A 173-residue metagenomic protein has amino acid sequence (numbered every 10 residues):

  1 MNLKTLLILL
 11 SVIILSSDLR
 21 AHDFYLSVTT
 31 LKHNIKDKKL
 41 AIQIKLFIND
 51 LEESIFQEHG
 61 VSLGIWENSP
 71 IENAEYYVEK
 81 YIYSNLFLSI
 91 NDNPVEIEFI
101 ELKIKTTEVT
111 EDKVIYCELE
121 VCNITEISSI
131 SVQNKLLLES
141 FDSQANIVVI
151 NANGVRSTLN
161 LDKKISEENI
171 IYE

Functional and structural regions predicted by a protein language model:
K4-L15: Sec-dependent N-terminal signal peptides
S17-A21: Sec/Tat signal peptide C-region and signal peptidase I cleavage site
H22-E173: N-terminal soluble domains immediately following signal/targeting peptides that reside in extracytoplasmic
